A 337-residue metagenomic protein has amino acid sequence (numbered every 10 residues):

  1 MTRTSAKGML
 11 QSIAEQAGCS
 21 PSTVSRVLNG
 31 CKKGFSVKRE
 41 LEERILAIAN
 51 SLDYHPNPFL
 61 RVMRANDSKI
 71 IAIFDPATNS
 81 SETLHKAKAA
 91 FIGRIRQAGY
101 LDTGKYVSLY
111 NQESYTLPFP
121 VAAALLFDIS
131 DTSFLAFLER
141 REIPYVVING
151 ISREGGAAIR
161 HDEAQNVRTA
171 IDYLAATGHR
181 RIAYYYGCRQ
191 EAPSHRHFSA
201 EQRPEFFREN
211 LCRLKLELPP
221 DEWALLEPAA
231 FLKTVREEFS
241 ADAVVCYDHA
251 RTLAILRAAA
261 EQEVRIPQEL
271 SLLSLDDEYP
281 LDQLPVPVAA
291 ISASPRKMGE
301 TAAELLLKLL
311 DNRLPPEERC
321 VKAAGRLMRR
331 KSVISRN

Functional and structural regions predicted by a protein language model:
M1-N66: N-terminal helix-turn-helix DNA-binding module of bacterial transcription factors
M1-S5, A65-D172, F231-A243, A250: Alpha-helical recognition/docking segments in bacterial nutrient-uptake and carbohydrate-utilization systems
I13-A14, I45, Q190, L270 (+1 more regions): Append "Primarily bacterial transcriptional regulators
P21-R26, M63-N79, R181-P193: Short beta-strand segments enriched in small/hydrophobic residues
R44, E82-Q97, T169, S194-E217 (+3 more regions): Short, solvent-exposed amphipathic alpha-helices that sit in or adjacent to ligand/effector-binding or catalytic
A158-Y186, E227-K233, T252, S292-D311: Hydrophobic alpha-helical segments within soluble ligand-binding/sensing domains
A170-L214, P315-I334: An alpha-beta-alpha
L232-N337: Flexible loop/turn connectors
